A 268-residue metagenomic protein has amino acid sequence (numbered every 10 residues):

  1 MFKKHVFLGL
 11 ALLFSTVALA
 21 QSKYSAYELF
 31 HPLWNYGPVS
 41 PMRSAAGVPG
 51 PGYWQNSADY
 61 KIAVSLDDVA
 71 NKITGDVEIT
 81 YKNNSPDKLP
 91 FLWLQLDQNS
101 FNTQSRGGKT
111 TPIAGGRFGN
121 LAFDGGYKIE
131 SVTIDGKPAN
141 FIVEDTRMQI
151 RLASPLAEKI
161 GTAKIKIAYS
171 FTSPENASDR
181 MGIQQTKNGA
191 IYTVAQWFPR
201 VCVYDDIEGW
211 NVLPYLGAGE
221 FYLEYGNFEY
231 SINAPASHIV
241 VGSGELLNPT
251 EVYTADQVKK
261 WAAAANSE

Functional and structural regions predicted by a protein language model:
M1-F7: Bacterial N-terminal signal peptides that target proteins for export
L8-T16: Bacterial N-terminal signal peptides
Q21-T74: N-terminal, polar/Ser/Thr-rich
P49-P51, I62-S65, P138-N140, R151-L156 (+1 more regions): Beta-strand-rich interaction surfaces with strong enrichment in secreted/lumenal proteins
V69, K82-P86, N233-S237: Short solvent-exposed strand-capping/beta-turn motif centered on an Asx-Ser/Thr pair
K72, K82, K88, G115-G189: A surface-exposed beta-strand-loop module
L89, W93-K137, A195, P235-H238: Solvent-exposed beta-hairpin/edge-strand motifs
G116-E130, A168-E268: Extended, low-hydrophobicity, Ser/Thr/Pro/Gly-biased non-transmembrane segments
